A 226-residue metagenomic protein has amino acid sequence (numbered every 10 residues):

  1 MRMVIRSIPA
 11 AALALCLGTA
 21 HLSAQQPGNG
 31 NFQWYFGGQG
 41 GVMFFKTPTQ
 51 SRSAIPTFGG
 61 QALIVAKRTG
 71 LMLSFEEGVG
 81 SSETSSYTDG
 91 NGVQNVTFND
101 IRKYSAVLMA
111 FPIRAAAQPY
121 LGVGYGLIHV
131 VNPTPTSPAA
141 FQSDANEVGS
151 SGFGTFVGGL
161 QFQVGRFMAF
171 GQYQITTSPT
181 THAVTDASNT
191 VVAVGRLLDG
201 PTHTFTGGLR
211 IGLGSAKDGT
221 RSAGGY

Functional and structural regions predicted by a protein language model:
M1-R6: Positively charged n-region of N-terminal signal peptides that target proteins for export
I8-A20: Bacterial N-terminal signal peptides
A24-K67, L71, T204-Y226: Short glycine/proline- and aromatic-enriched beta-strand/turn motifs that initiate or cap beta-hairpins
Q25-P27, K46-S51, V93-T97, S143-G149 (+1 more regions): Outer-membrane beta-barrel domain signature
F32-W34, R52-F58, D100-Y104, A117 (+3 more regions): Residues that define the transmembrane beta-barrel architecture of outer-membrane proteins
P48-A54, E83-N91, V131-Q142, T181-T190 (+1 more regions): Outer-membrane beta-barrel translocator domains and adjoining extracellular loop/strand segments of Gram-negative
Q61-A140, S151, T202-L213: Gram-negative (and chloroplast) outer-membrane scaffold detector with strong preference for beta-barrel transmembrane
S81-T84, F156, Q161-Y226: Predominantly the C-terminal beta-signal and adjacent terminal strand-loop region of outer-membrane beta-barrel
